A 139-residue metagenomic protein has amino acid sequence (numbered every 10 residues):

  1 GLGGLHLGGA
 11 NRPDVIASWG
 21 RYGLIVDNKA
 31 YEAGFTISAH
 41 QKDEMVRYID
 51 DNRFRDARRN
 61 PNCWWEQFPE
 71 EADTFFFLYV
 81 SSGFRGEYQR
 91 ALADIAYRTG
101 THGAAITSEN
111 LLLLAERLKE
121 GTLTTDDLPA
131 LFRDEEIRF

Functional and structural regions predicted by a protein language model:
G1-F139: Catalytic core segments in nucleotide and nucleic-acid processing enzymes
